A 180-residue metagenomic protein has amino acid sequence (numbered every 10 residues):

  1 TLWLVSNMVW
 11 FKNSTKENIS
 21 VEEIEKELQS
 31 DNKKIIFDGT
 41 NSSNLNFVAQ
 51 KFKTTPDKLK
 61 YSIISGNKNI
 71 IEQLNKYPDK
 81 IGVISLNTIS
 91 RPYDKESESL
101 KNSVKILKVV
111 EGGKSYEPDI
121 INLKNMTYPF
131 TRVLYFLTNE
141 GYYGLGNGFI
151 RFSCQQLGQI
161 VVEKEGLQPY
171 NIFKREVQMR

Functional and structural regions predicted by a protein language model:
T1-R180: Exported/periplasmic ABC-transporter solute-binding proteins
